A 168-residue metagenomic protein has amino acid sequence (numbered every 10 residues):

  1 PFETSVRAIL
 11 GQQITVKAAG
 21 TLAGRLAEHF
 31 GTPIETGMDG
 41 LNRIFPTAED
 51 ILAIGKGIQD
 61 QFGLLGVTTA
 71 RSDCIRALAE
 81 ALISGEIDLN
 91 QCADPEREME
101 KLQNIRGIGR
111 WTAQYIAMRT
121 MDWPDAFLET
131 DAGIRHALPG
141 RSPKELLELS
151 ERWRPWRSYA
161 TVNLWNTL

Functional and structural regions predicted by a protein language model:
P1-L168: HhH-family (HhH-GPD) DNA N-glycosylase catalytic core used in base-excision repair
